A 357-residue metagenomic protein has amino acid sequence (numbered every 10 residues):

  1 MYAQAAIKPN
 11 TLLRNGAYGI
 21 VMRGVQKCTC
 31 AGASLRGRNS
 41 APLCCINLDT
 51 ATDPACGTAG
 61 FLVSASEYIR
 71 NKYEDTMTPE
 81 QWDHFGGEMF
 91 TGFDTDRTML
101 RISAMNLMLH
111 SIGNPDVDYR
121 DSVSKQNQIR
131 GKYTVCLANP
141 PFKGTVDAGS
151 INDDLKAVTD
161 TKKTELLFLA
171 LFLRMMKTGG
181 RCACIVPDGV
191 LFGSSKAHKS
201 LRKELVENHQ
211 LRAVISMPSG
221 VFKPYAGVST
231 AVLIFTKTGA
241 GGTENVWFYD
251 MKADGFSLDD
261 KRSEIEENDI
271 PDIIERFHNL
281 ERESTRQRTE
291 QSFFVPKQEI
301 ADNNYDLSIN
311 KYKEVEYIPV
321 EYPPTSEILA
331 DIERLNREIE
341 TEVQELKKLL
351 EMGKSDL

Functional and structural regions predicted by a protein language model:
M1-Q26: Long recognition/docking surfaces used for binding and targeting
K8, Q26-K27, A31, G37 (+1 more regions): Intrinsic disorder/low-complexity segments
N15, R23, G60, V146-D147: Local alpha-helix boundary/kink/capping signal
G16-Y18, R23-V25, A41, S195 (+1 more regions): N-terminal leader/targeting segments
G24-V25, T29-C30, C45, M176: Hydrophobic beta-strand core residues of beta-sandwich domains
A31-A138, K143-T145, D154, K162 (+4 more regions): Conserved S-adenosyl-L-methionine
S124-L357: A conserved structural/catalytic subdomain of Rossmann-like adenosyl-cofactor enzymes
